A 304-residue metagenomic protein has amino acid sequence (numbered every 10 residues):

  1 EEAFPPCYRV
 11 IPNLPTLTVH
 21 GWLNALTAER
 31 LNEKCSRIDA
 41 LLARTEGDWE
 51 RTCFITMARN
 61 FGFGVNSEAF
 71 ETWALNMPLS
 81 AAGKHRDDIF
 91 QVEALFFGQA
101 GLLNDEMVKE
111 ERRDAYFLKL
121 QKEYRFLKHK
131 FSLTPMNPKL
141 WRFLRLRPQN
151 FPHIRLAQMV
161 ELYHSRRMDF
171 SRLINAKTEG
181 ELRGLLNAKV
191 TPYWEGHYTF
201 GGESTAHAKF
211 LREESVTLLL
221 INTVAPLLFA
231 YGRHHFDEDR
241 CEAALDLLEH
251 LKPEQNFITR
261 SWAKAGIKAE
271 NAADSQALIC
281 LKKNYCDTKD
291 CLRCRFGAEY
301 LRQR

Functional and structural regions predicted by a protein language model:
E1-A58: Trp/Phe/Arg-rich N-terminal binding region typifying the photolyase-homology
N24, M77, A81, A298-R302: Solvent-exposed, non-transmembrane amphipathic alpha-helical segments
L31-K34, T45-A277: Hydrophobic, aromatic-lined core segments that form the binding pocket/scaffold for planar heteroaromatic ligands
K264-R304: Acidic, carboxylate-rich catalytic segments that either coordinate divalent cations
